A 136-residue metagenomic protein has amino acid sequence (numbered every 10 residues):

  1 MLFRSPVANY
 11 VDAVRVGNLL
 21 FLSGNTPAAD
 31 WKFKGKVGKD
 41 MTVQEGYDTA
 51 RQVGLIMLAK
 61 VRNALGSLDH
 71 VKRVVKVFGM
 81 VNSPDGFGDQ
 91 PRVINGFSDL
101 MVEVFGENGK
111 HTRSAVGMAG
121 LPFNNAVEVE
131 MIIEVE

Functional and structural regions predicted by a protein language model:
M1-L2: Short, small-residue-biased leader/transition segments that mark boundaries at the very start of proteins
S5, G66-V75, V116-G120, N124: Glycine/charge-rich, flexible interdomain linkers and switch-proximal surface loops that mediate coupling
D12-Q44: RNase H-like nuclease fold core
L20-N25, V75-P84: Short, well-ordered beta-strand segments in beta-rich or mixed alpha/beta enzyme and ligand-binding folds
T49-A64, F97-L100: Short, well-ordered amphipathic alpha-helical segments that serve as non-catalytic structural scaffolds within diverse
I56, V61-V74, N82, G88-R92: Mid-chain, well-packed structural core segment of small domains
P91-V127: Short, conserved loop-to-beta-strand elements that form functional interface hotspots
